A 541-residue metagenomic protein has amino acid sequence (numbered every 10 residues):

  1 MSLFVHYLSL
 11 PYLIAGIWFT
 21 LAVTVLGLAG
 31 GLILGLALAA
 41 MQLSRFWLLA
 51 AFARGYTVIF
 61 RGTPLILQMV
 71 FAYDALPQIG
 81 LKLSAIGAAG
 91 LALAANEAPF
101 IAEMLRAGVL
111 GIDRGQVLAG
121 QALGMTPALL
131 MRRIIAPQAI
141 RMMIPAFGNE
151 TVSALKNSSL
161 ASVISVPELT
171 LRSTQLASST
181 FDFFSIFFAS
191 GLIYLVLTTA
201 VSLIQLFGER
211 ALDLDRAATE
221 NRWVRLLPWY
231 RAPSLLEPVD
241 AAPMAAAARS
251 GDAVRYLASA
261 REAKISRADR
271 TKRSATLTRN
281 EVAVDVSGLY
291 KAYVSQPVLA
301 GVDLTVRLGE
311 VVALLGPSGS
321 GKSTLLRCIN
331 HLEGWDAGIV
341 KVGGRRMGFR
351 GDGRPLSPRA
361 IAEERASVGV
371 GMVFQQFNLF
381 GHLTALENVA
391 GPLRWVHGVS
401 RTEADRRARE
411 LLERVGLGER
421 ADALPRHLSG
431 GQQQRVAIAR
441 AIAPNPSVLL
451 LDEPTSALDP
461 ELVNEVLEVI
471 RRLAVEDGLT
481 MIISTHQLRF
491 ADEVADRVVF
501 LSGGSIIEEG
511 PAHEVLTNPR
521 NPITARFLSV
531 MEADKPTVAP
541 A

Functional and structural regions predicted by a protein language model:
M1-A242: Transmembrane alpha-helices and adjacent helix-loop boundaries
N330: Helix-to-loop junction immediately C-terminal to a conserved catalytic motif
L424-L428, Q432: Conserved ABC ATPase signature
N445: Conserved catalytic motifs of ABC-family nucleotide-binding domains
L449-D452: Catalytic Walker B motif of ABC-type/P-loop ATPase nucleotide-binding domains
E509-G510: ABC ATPase "signature
